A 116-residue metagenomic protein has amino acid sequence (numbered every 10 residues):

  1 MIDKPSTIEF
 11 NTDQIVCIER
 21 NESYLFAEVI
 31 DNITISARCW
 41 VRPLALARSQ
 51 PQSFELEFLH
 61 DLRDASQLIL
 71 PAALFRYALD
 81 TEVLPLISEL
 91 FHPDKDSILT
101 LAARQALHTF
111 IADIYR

Functional and structural regions predicted by a protein language model:
M1-K4, Y77: Membrane-targeting and insertion segments and their boundary/processing signals
D3-N21: Short coil-to-beta transition motif at edge beta-strands of beta-rich domains
E22, A45: A broadly conserved detector of short glycine/acidic/proline-rich loop/turn motifs that flank catalytic sites and bind
S23-T34: Short beta-strand-centered aromatic/proline hotspots
S36-L44: Short, solvent-exposed secondary-structure boundary/capping segments
A47-R116: Intrinsically disordered, low-complexity, charged/polar segments
